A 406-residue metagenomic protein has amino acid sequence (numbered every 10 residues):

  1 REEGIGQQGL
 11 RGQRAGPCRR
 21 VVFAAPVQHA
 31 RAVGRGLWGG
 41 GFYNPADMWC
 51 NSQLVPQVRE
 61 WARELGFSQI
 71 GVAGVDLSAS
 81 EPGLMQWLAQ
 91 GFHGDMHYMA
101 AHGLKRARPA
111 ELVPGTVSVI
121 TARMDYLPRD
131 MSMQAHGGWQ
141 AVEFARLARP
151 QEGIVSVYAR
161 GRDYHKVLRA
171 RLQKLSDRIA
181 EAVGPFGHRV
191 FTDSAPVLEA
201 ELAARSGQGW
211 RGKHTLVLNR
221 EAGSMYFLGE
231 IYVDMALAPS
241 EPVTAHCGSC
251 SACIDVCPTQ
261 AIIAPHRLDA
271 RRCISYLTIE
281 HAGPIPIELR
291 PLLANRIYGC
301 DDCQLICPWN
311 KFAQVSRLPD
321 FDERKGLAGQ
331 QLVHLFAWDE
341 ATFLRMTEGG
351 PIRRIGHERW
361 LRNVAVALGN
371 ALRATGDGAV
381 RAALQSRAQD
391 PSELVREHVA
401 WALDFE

Functional and structural regions predicted by a protein language model:
M48-H246, I285, A294: Auxiliary alpha/beta "docking" domains used to position bulky ligands
F67, A252-Y276, R296-D320, A383: Iron-sulfur cluster-binding cysteine motifs and their immediate structural context in ferredoxin-like electron-transfer
P286-D320, R345-G349, R353, R359-W360 (+1 more regions): C-terminal amphipathic alpha-helical segment
F343-M346, T375-A388, E406: Amphipathic alpha-helical scaffolding segments comprising HEAT/armadillo-like alpha-solenoid repeats
R354-I355, S386-L394: Short coil turns that connect the paired helices of HEAT/ARM alpha-solenoid repeats
W360, L394-R396: Positions within the helices of HEAT/ARM-like alpha-solenoid repeats
